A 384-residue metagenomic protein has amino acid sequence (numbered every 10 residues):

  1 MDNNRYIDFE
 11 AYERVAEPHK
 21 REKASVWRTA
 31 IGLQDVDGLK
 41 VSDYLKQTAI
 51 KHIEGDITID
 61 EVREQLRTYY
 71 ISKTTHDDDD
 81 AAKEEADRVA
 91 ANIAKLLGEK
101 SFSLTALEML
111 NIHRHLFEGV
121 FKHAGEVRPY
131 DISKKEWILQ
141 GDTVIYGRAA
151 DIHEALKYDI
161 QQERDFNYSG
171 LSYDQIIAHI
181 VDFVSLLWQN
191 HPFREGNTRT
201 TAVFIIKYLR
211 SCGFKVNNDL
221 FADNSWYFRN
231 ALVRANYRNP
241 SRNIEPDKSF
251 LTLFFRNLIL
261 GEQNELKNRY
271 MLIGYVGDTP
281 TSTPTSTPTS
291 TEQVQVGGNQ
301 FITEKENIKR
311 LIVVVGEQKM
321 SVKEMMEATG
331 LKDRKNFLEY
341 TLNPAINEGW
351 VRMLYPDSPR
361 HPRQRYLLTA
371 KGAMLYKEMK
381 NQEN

Functional and structural regions predicted by a protein language model:
M1-N384: FIC/Doc superfamily catalytic core
